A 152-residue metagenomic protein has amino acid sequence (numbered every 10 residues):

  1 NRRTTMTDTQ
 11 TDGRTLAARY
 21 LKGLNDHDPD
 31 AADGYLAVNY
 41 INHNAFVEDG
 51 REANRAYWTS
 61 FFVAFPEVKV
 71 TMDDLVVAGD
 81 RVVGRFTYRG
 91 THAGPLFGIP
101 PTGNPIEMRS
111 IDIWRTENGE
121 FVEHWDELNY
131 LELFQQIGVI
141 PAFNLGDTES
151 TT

Functional and structural regions predicted by a protein language model:
R2-T152: C-terminal and inter-domain tail/linker signature
